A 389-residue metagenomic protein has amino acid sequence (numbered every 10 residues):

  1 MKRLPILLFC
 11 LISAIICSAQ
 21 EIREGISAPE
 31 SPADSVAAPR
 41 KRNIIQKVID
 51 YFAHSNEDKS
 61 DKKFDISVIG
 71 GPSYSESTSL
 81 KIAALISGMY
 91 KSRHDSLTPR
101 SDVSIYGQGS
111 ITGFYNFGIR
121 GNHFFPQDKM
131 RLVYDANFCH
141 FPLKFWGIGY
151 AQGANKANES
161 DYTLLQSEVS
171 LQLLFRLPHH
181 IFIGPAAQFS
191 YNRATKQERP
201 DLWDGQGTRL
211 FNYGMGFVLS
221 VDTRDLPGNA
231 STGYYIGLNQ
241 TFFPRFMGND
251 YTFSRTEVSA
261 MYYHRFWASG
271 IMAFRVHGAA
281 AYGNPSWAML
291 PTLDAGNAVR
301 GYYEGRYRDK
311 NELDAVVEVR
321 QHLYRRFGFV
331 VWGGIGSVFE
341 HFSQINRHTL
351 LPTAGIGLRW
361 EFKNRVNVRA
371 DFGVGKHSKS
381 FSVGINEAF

Functional and structural regions predicted by a protein language model:
A53-F64, S92-R100, P126-R131, H179-H180 (+5 more regions): Short loop/turn motifs that connect adjacent beta-strands in outer-membrane beta-barrel proteins
D58-V68, P72-F211, N367, G375-F389: Gram-negative/organellar outer-membrane beta-barrel architecture
D65-Y74, T98-I111, F117, Y234-P244 (+4 more regions): Transmembrane beta-strand segments that form the barrel wall of outer-membrane beta-barrel proteins
V68-G70, I86, I105-G107, L132-A136 (+9 more regions): Membrane-embedded beta-strand positions of outer-membrane beta-barrel proteins
I105-Y106, A154-E159, P200-Q206, F242-G248 (+2 more regions): Extracellular loop and loop/strand-boundary signature of outer-membrane beta-barrel proteins
M215-S220, R224-H322: C-terminal outer-membrane beta-barrel translocator/porin domains of Gram-negative envelope proteins and their
G216-L219, G355-K363, S378-F389: Outer-membrane beta-barrel "beta-signal"
A281-R369: Outer membrane beta-barrel transmembrane domains
